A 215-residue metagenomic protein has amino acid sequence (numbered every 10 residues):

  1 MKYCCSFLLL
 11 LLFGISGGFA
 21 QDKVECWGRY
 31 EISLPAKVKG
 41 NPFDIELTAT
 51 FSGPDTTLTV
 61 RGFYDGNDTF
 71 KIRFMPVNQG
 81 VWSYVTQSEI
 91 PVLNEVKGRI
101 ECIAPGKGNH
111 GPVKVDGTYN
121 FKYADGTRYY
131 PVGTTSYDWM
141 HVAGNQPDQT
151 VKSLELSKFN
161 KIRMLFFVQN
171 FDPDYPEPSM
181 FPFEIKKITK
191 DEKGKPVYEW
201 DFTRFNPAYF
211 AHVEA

Functional and structural regions predicted by a protein language model:
M1-D22: Bacterial Sec-dependent N-terminal signal peptides
F7, R29-Y30, T134, W200: General secondary-structure edge motif
L9-F13, N94, Y137: Compositionally biased amphipathic helical and low-complexity segments enriched in hydrophobic
G14-G18, E46, Y123: A generic alpha-helix preference that emphasizes hydrophobic side chains
D22, F43, T127: Aromatic- and carboxylate-lined catalytic core of secreted/periplasmic carbohydrate-active enzymes
C26-E31, A36-T48, G53-P105: Ligand-binding face of N-terminal immunoglobulin V-set domains in extracellular IgSF glycoproteins
L58-R73, V81-S83, P91-V92, N109-A215: Active-site-adjacent substrate/metal-binding segments within catalytic domains of carbohydrate-active enzymes
